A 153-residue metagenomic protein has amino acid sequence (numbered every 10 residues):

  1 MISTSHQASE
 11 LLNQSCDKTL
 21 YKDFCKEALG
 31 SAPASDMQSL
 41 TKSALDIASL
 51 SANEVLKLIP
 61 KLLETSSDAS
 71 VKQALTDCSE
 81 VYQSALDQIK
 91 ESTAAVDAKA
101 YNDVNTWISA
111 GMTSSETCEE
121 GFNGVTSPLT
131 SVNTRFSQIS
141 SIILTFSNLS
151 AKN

Functional and structural regions predicted by a protein language model:
M1-D103, W107-N153: Trafficking entry modules
